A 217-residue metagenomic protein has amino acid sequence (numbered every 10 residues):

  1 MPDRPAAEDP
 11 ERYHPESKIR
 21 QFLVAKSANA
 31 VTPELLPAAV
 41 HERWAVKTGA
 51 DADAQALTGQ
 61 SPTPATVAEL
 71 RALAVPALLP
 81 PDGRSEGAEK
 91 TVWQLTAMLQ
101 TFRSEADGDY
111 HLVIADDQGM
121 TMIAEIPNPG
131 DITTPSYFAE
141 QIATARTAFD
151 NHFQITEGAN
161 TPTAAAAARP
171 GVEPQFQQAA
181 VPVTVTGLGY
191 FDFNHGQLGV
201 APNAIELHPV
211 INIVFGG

Functional and structural regions predicted by a protein language model:
M1-G217: OB-fold and OB-like single-stranded nucleic-acid-recognition modules and their adjacent interaction interfaces
